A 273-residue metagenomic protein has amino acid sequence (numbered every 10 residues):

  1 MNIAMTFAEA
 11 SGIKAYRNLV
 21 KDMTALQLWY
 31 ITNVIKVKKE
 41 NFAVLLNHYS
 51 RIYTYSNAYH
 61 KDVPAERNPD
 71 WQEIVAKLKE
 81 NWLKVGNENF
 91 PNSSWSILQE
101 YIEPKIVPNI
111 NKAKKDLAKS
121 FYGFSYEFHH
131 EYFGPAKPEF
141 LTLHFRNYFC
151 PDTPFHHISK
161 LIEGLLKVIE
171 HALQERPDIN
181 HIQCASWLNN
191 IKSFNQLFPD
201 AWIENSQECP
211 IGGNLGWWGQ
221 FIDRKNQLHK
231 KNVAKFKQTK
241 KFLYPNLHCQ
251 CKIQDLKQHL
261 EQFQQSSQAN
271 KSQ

Functional and structural regions predicted by a protein language model:
M1-H156, H171-H181, K192-Q273: Non-catalytic substrate-recognition and accessory regions of acyl/acetyltransferase enzymes
H156-K160, G164: Conserved acetyl-CoA pyrophosphate-binding loop and the N-cap/start of the following alpha-helix in GNAT-like
I162, C184-A185: Short alpha-helix boundary/capping motifs
S186-N190: Short, polar loop motifs at secondary-structure junctions
